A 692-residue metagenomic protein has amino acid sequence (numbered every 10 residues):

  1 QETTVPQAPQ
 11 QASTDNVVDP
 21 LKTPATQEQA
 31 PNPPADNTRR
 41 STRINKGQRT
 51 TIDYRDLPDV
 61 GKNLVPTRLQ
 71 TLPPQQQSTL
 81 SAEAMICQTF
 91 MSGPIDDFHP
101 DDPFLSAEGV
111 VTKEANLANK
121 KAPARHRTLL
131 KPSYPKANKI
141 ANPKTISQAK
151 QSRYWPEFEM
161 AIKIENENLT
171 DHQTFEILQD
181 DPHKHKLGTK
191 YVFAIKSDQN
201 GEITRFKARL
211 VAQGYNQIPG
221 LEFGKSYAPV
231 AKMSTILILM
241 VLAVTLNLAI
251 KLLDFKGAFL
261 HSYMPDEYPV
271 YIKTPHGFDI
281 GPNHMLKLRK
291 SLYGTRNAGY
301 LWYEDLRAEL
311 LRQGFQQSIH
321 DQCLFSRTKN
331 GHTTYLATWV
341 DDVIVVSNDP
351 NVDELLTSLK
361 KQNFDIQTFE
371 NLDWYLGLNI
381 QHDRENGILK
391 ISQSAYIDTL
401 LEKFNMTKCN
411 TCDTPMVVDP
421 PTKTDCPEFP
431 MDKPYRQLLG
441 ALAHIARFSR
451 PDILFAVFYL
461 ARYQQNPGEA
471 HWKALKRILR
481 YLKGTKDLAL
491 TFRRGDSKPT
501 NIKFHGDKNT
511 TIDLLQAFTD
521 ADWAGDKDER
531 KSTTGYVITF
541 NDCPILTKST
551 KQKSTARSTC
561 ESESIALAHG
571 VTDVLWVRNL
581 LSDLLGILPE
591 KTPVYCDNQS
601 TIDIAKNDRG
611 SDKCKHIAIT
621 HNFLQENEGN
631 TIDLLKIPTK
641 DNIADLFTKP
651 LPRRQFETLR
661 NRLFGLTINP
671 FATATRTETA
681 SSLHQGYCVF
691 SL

Functional and structural regions predicted by a protein language model:
Q1, R43, I146, I162-E165 (+28 more regions): Mobile genetic element proteins and their domesticated derivatives, centered on retroelements and DNA transposons
E2-I319, L324, P670-L692: Chromodomain-type histone methyl-lysine reader module
T189-A194, L253-F255, F492, I512-D528: Two-metal-ion RNase H-like nuclease active-site motif
K196-S197, L260-T274, R296-N297, R327-D365 (+3 more regions): Catalytic palm subdomain of template-directed nucleic-acid polymerases, centered on the conserved carboxylate motif
A208-P219, L442, N509-T510, L514-C560: RNase H-like nuclease fold core
L237-M240, F369-R494, P638, F647-T648: C-terminal reverse transcriptase regions that engage the nucleic-acid substrate
L252-A258, K287-T295, I319-S347, N371-Q381 (+7 more regions): Catalytic palm active-site di-aspartate
L514, T550-L692: RNase H-like nuclease module associated with reverse transcription
